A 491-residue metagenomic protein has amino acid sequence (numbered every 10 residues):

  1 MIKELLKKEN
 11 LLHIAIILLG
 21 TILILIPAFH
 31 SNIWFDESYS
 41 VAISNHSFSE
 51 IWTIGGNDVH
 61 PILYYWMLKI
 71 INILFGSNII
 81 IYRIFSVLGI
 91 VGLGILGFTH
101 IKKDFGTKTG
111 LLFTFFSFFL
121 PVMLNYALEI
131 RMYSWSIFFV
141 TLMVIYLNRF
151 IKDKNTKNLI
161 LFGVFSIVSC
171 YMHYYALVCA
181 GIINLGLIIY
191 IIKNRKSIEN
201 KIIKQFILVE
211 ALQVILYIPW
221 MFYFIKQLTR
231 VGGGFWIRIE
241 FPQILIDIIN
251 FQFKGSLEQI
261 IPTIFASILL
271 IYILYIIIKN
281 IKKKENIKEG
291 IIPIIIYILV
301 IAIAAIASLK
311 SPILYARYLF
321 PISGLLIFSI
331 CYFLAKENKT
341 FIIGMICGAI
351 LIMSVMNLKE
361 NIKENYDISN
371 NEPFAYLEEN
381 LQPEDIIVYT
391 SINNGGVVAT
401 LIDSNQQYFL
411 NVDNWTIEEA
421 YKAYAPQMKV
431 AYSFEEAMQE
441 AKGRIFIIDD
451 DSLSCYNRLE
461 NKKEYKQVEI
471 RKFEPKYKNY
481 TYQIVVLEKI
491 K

Functional and structural regions predicted by a protein language model:
M1-I16: N-terminal membrane topogenic signal
L12-K489: Membrane-proximal helix-loop-helix interfaces that form the catalytic/acceptor-binding platform of multi-pass membrane
